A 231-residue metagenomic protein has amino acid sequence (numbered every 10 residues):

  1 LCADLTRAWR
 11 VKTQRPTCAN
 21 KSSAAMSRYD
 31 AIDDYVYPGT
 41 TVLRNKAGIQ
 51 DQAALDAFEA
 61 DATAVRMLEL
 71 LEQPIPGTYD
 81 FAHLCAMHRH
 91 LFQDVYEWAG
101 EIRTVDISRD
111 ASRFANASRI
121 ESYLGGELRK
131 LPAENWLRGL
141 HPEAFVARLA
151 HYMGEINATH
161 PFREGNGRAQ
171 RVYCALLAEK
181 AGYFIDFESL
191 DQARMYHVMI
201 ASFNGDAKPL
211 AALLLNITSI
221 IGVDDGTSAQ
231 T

Functional and structural regions predicted by a protein language model:
L1-T231: FIC/Doc superfamily catalytic core
